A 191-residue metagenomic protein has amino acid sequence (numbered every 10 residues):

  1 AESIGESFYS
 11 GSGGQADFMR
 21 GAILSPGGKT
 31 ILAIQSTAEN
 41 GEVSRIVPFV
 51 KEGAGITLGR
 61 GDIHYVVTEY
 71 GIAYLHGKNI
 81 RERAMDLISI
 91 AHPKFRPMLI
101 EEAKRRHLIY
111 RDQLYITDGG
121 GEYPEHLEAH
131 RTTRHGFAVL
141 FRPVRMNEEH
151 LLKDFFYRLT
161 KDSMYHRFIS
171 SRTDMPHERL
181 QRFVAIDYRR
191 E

Functional and structural regions predicted by a protein language model:
A1-L114: Conserved phosphate- and dinucleotide-binding cores of soluble alpha/beta proteins, encompassing both enzyme active
I4-E6, D154-R158, F168-I169: Short Gly/aromatic-enriched secondary-structure transition segments
M98, L151-D154: Short, solvent-exposed alpha-helical surface patches in well-structured domains
D112-A129: Long, charged amphipathic helices and adjacent flexible linkers at domain junctions
T133-H135: Secondary-structure boundary/capping micro-motif
A138-L151: A short beta-loop-alpha structural element at the N-terminal edge of CoA-dependent acyl/N-acetyltransferase catalytic
T160-R182: Conserved GNAT-fold acetyl-CoA-binding loop/helix
R179-E191: A short helix-loop-beta-strand connector motif used in the catalytic cores of GNAT acetyltransferases and, in some
